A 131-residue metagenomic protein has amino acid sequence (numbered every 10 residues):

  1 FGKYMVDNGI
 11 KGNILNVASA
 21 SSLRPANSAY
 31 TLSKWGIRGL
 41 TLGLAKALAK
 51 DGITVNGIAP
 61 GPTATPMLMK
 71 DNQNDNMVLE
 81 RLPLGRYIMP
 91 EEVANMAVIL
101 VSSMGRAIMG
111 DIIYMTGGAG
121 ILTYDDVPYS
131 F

Functional and structural regions predicted by a protein language model:
F1-G9, A45-K46, S102: Amphipathic alpha-helical dimer-interface segment in Rossmann-like NAD(P)H-dependent oxidoreductases
I10, S33, T41: Active-site helix of classical SDR
S19: Residue(s) in the substrate-gating loop at a strand-loop-helix junction that position the organic substrate next
S28-G36: The catalytic Tyr-X3-Lys active-site helix of short-chain dehydrogenase/reductase
A29, K46, K50, G57-L82 (+2 more regions): A glycine/serine/threonine-rich, flexible loop-to-helix segment that serves as the NAD(P) cofactor-binding "lid"
A49, T54, I108-G110: Short, small/polar-rich loop/turn modules that mediate ligand/substrate recognition or access, typified
L82-V93, M104: A conserved structural motif in NAD(P)-dependent oxidoreductases
V98, M109-F131: Short C-terminal tail/terminal secondary-structure segment of NAD(P)H-dependent dehydrogenase/reductase domains
